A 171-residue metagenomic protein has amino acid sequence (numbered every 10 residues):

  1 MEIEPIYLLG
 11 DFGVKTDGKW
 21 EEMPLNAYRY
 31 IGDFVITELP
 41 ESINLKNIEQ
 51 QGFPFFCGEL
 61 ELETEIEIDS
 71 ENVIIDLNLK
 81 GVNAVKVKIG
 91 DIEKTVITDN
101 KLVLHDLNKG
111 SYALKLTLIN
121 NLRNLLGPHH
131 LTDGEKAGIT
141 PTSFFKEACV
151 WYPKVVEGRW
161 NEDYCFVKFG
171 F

Functional and structural regions predicted by a protein language model:
M1-L60, L79, K109-F171: An acidic-aromatic loop/edge-strand motif
F56-I68, D99-V103: Short beta-strands within extracellular/lumenal beta-sheet-rich domains
I66-D91, L114-L116: Aromatic-lined ligand-binding clefts that engage carbohydrates, nucleic acids, or primary amines
N72-I74, D99-K101, S111: A generic structural signal for beta-strand entry/edge sites
V82-A84, D99, K109: A generic structural motif
I92-T98: Short beta-strand segments within Ig-like beta-sandwich modules, predominantly Fibronectin type-III
L104-N108: Short, flexible loop/turn segments at beta-strand junctions in immunoglobulin-like and fibronectin type III
